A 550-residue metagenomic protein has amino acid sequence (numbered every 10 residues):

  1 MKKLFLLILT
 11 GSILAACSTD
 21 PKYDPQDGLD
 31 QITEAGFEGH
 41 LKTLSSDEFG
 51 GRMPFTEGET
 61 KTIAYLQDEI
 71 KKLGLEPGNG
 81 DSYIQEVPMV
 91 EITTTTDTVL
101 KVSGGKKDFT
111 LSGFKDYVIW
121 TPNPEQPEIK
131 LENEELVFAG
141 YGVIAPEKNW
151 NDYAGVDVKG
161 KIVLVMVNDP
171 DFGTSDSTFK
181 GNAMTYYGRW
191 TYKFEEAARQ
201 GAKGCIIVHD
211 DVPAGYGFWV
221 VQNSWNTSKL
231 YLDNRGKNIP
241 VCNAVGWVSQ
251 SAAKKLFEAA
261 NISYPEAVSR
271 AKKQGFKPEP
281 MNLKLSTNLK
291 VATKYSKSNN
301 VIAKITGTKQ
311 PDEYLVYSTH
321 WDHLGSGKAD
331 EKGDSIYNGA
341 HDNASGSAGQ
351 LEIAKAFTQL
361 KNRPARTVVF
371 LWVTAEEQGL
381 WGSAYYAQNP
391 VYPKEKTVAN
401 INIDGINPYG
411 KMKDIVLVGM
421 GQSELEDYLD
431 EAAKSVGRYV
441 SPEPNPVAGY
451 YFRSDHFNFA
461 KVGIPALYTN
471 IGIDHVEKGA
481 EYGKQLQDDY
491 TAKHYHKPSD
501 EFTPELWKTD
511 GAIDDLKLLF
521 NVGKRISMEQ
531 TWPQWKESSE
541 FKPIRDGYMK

Functional and structural regions predicted by a protein language model:
M1-P25: Bacterial Sec-dependent N-terminal signal peptides
C17-G78, S82, D97-V99, F218 (+2 more regions): N-terminal hydrophobic or amphipathic helices/low-complexity stretches enriched in small/hydrophobic/Pro/Gly
Y23-P25, S103-G105, V118-G155, G236-G339 (+2 more regions): Soluble metallo-hydrolase cores and metallopeptidase-like ectodomains found primarily in the secretory/periplasmic
G50-D176: Noncatalytic luminal/extracellular "stalk/propeptide" segments of secretory-pathway proteins
K115-D116, E128, A154, N234-Y264 (+4 more regions): Metal-dependent peptidase/peptidase-like ectodomains
Y141-W219: A conserved hydrophobic secondary-structure block that centers on an alpha-helix together with its immediately flanking
Y186, P213, G325, E331-E424 (+1 more regions): Acidic/histidine-rich catalytic neighborhood of metal-dependent amide-processing enzymes
A198, H209, R270-K284, K411-M549: Active-site-adjacent substrate-binding region of metalloamidase/peptidase-like peptide-processing proteins
